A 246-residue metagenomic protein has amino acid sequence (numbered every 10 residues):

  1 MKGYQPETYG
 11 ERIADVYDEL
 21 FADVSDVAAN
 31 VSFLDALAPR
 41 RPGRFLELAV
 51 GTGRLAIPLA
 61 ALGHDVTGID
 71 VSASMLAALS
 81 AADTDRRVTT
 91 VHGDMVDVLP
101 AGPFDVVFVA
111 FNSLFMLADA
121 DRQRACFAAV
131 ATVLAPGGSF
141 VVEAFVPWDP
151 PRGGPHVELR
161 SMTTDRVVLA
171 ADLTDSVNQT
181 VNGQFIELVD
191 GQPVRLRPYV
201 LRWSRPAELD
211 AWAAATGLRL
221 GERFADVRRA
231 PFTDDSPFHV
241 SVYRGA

Functional and structural regions predicted by a protein language model:
M1-G43: Conserved class I S-adenosyl-L-methionine
P42-G51: Conserved class I S-adenosyl-L-methionine
G53-D97: Class I SAM-dependent methyltransferase SAM/SAH-binding core
L99-V106: A short acidic, Gly/Pro-enriched loop at the edge of an enzyme's catalytic core that lines a small-molecule cofactor
A110-N112: Residues lining the SAM
R124-P136: A short glycine-rich, Lys/Arg-flanked "PGG" loop and its adjoining helix->strand segment in the class I
V141-A211: SAM-dependent methyltransferase
P206-A246: C-terminal lobe and adjacent flexible extensions of AdoMet/dcAdoMet transferase-like proteins
